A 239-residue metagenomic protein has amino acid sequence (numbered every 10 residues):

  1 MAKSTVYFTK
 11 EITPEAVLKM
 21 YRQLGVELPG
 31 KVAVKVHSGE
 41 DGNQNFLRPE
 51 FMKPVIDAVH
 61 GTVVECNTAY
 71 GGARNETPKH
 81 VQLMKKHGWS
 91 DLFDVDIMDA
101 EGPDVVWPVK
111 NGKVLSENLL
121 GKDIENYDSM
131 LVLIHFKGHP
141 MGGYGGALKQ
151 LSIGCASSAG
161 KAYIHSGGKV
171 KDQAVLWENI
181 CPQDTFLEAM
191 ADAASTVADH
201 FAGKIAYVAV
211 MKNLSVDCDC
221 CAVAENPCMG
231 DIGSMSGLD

Functional and structural regions predicted by a protein language model:
A2-K53, A58, T62-D239: Extended, low-polarity segments enriched in aliphatic/aromatic residues
